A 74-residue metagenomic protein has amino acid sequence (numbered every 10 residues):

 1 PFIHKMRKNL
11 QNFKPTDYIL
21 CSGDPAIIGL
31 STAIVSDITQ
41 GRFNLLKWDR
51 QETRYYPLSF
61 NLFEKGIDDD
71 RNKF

Functional and structural regions predicted by a protein language model:
P1-Y18, L30-F74: Long, low-complexity, Lys/Arg-enriched
L20-D24: Short His-Asn-centered micro-motif
I27: Acidic, metal-coordinating catalytic segment for phosphate/diphosphate chemistry, firing primarily on the Nudix
